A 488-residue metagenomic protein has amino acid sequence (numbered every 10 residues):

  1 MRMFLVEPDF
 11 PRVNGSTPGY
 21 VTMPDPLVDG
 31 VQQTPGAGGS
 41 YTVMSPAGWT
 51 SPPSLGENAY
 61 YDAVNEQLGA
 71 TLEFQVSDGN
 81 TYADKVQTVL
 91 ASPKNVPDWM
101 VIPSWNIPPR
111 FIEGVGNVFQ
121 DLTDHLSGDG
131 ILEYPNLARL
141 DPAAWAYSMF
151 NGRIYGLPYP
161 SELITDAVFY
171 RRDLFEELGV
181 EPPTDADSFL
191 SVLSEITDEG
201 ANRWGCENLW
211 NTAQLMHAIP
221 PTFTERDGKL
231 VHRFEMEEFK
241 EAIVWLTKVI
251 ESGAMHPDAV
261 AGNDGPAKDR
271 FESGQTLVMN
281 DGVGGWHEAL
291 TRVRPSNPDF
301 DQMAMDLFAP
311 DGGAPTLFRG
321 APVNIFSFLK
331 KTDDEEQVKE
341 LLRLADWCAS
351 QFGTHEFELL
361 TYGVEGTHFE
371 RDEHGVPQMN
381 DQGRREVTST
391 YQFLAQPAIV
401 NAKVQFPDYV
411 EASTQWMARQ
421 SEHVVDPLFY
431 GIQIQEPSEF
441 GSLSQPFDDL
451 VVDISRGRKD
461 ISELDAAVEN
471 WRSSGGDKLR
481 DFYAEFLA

Functional and structural regions predicted by a protein language model:
M1-M44, N65-E66, N151-R153, E176 (+4 more regions): Immediate post-signal peptide segment of exported/extracytoplasmic ligand-binding proteins
F4-D25, G30, P108-A167, A213-T247 (+1 more regions): Hinge/lid segment of periplasmic solute-binding proteins
P11-G30, R343-D453, R458: Conserved small-residue motifs centered on glycine
A37-S51, A70-Q75, W99, R153-Y155 (+2 more regions): Short, well-ordered beta-strand elements
T50-G69, V168, K240-I243: Short, polar/charged alpha-helical segment
E66-A143, M149, D173-T184, D198 (+2 more regions): Extracytoplasmic "Venus flytrap"/periplasmic binding protein-like
T123, M149-N211, T224-P266, R270 (+3 more regions): Helix-loop-helix "hinge/cap" segment bordering the ligand-binding cleft or interdomain interface
N211-P221, E225, T247-V387: Extracytoplasmic/periplasmic substrate-binding proteins
